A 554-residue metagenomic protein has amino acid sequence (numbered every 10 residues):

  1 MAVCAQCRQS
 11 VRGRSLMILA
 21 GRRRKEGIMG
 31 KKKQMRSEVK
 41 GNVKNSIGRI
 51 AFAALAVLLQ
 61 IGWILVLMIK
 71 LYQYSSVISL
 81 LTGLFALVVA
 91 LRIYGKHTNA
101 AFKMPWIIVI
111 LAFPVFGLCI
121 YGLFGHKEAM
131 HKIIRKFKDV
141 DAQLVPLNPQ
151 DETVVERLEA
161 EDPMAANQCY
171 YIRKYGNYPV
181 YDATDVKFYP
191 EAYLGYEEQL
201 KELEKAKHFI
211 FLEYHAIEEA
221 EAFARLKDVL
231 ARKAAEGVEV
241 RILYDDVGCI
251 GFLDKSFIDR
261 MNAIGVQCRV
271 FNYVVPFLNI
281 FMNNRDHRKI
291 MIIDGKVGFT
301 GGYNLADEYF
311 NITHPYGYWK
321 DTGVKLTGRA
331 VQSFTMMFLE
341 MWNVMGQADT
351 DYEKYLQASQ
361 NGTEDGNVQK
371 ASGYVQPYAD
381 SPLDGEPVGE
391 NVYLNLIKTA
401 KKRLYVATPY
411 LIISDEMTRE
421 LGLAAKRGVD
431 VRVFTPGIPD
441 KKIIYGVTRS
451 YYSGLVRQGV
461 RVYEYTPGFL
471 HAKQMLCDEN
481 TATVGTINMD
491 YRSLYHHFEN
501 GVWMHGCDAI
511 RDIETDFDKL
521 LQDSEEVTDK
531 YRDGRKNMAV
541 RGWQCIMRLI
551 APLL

Functional and structural regions predicted by a protein language model:
C4-C7: Cysteine-centered motifs
R12, M17, G21-N391, N395 (+7 more regions): N-terminal localization/anchoring segments of enzymes in phospholipid and broader phosphate metabolism
A407-T408, T435, Y465, V484-G485: Thr-Gly-centered strand-to-loop micro-motif
Y410-V431, P436, K441: Helical hairpin unit composed of two closely spaced alpha helices linked by a short loop
E420-A424, S450, D518-K519: Short, solvent-exposed amphipathic alpha-helical segments in soluble enzyme and RNA/protein-processing domains
M475-C477: Conserved, well-ordered active-site substructure
